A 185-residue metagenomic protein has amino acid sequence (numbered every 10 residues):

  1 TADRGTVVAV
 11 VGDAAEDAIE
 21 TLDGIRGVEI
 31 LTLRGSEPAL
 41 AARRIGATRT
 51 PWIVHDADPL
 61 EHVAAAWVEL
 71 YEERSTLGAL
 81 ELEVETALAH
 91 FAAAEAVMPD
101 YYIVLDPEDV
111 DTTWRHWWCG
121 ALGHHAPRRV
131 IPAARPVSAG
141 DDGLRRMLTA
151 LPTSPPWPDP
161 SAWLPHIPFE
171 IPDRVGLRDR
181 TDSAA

Functional and structural regions predicted by a protein language model:
T1-V7: Phosphate-binding P-loop
R4, T48-R49, V97-M98: Short loop/turn elements that form and flank the Walker-type P-loop nucleotide-binding site in RecA-like NTPase cores
V10: Hydrophobic anchor at the beta1->P-loop junction of P-loop NTPases
D13-W52, E61: Conserved substrate/cofactor phosphate-moiety recognition/catalytic segment in nucleotide-dependent phosphotransferases
A14, E108-A185: NTP-dependent small-molecule kinase module
E20, G24, G78-L82, A89 (+2 more regions): Polar/charged alpha-helical tracts
G27-T32, V54, Y102, R128-P136: Conserved beta-strand scaffold positions in the cores of enzyme catalytic domains, especially in NTP/NDP-utilizing
R44, H55-H125: ATP-dependent NMP and nucleoside kinases share a basic, alpha-helical "lid"
